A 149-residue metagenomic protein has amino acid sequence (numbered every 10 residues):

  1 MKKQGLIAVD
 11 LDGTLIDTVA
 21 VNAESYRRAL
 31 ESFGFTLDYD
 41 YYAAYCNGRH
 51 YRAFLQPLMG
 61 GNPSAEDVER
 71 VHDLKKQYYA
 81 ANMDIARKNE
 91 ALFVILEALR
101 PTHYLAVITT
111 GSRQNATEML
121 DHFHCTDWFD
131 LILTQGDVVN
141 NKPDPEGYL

Functional and structural regions predicted by a protein language model:
M1-A44: Active-site neighborhood of HAD-like aspartate-dependent phosphohydrolases
K3, A80-V107, R113, T117: Short, acidic loop-to-helix structural element flanking the phosphoryl-transfer center in phosphate-processing enzymes
V21, H50, Q114-N115: Short alpha-helical
Y26, L55, L92, A116-L120 (+1 more regions): Hydrophobic packing residues within well-ordered alpha-helices of enzyme cores
A29-L30, H50-S64, M119: Helix-loop "lid/cap" segments that line or gate small-molecule binding pockets
R49, P101-T102, Q135: Structured helix-beta-strand junction loops
L58-V94: Metal-dependent phosphoesterase signature
I85, S112-L149: Substrate-recognition "cap/lid" segment bordering the active-site pocket of phosphatases
